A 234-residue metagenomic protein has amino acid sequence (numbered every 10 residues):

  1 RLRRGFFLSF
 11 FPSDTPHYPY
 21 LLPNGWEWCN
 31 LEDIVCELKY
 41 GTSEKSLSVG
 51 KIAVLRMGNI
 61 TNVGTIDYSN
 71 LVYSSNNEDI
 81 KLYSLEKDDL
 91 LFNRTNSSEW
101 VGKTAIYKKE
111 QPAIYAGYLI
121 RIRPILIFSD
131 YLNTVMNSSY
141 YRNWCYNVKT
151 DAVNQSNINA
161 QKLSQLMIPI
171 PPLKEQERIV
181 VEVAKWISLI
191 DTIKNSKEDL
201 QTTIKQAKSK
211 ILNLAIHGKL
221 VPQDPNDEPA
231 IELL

Functional and structural regions predicted by a protein language model:
R1-S9, L200-Q201, A207-L234: Extended, domain-scale alpha-helical bundle/helix-rich regions
P12-Y40, L173, E177, S188 (+5 more regions): Non-catalytic DNA-recognition/assembly elements of restriction-modification systems
D14, E32-E44, G58-D89, Y107: Sequence-specific dsDNA recognition surfaces
W26-E27, L132, K162-K194: Amphipathic alpha-helical segments
I60-V72, L90-Y115, D130-T134, N143-K149 (+1 more regions): Short, ligand-facing micro-motifs at secondary-structure edges
P112-I120, D130, T150-P171: A short glycine-rich beta-alpha junction/loop motif
